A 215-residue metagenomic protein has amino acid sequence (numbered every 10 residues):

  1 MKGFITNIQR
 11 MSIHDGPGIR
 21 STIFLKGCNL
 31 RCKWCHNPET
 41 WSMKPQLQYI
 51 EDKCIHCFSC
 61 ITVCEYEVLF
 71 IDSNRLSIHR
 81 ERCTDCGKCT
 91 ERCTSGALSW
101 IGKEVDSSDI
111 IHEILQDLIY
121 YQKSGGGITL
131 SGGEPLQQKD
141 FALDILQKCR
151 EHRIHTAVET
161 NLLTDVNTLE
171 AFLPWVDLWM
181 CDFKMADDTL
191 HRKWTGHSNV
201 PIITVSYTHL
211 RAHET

Functional and structural regions predicted by a protein language model:
M1-C57, I61, F70-I71: Flexible, acidic/Gly-rich N-terminal and inter-domain linker regions that tether and position cofactor-handling modules
S42, A186-T189: A short, flexible beta-alpha/helix-coil linker loop
S42-P174: Conserved Radical SAM active-site core
Y121-S124, D187, R211: Short, structured loop/turn "capping" segments at alpha-beta junctions
P174-D177, H197-N199: Short, hinge-like loop/turn segments at secondary-structure boundaries
V176-A186: Non-cysteine beta-strand/loop elements that form the S-adenosyl-L-methionine
D188, R192-Y207: Anionic-ligand binding region
T208-T215: Conserved small/polar residues in nucleotide/adenosyl-binding loops
